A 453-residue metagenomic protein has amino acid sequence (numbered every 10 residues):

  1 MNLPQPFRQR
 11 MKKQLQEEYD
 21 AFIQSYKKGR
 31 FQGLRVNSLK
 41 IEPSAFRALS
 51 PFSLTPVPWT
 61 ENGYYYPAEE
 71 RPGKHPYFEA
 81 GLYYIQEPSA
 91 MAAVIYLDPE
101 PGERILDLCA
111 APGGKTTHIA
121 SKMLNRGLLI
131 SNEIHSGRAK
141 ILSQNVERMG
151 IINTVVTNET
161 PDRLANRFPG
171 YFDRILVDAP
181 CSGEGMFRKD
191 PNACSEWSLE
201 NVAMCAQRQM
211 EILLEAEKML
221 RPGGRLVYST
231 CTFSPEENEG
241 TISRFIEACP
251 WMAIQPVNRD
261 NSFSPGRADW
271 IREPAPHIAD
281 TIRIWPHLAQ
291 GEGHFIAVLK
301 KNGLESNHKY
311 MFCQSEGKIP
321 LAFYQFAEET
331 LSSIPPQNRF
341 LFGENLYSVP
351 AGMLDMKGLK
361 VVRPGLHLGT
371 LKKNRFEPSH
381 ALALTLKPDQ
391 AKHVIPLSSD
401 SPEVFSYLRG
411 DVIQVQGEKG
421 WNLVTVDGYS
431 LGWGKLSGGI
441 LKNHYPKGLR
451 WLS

Functional and structural regions predicted by a protein language model:
M1-Q14, E18-R47, E292-F295, N302-S453: Polybasic, low-complexity RNA-engagement segments
E100-P101, R163-D178: A short acidic, Gly/Pro-enriched loop at the edge of an enzyme's catalytic core that lines a small-molecule cofactor
G102-A111: Conserved class I S-adenosyl-L-methionine
P112-N125: Conserved SAM-binding loop of SAM-dependent methyltransferases across substrates and taxa, primarily the Class I
M123-L124, L220-P222: Helix-to-beta-strand junctions that scaffold the AdoMet/dcAdoMet cofactor pocket in Class I SAM-dependent enzymes
N132-G170: S-adenosyl-L-methionine
G137, D173-L214, C231-N238, S264-W270: Mobile active-site "lid"/loop adjacent to the S-adenosyl-L-methionine
F172, R225-Y228, F233-Y347, G352: Class I S-adenosyl-L-methionine
